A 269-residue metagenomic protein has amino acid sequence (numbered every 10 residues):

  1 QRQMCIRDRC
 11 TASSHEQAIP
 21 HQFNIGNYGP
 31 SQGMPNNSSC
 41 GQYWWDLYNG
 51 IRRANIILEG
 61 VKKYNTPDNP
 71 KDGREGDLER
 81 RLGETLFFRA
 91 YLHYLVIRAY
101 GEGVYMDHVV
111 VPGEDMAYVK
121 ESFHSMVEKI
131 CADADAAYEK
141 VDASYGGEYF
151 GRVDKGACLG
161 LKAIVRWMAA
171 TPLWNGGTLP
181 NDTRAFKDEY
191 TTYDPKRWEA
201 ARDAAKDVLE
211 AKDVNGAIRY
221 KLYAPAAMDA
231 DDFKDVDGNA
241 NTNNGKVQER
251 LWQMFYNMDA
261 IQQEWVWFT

Functional and structural regions predicted by a protein language model:
R2-I6: Short, small-residue-biased leader/transition segments that mark boundaries at the very start of proteins
H15-Y100, E114-F150: Conserved, well-structured interaction surfaces
I97-A99, V104, M168-G177: Short coil/turn linking the two alpha-helices of tandem helical-hairpin repeats
V109-G113: Short edge-strand/loop segments of extracellular domains
G176-T192: A solvent-exposed, charged loop/short amphipathic helix patch at secondary-structure junctions
P195-T269: Polar, glycine-rich mid-to-C-terminal structural blocks that act as macromolecule-binding/assembly scaffolds
